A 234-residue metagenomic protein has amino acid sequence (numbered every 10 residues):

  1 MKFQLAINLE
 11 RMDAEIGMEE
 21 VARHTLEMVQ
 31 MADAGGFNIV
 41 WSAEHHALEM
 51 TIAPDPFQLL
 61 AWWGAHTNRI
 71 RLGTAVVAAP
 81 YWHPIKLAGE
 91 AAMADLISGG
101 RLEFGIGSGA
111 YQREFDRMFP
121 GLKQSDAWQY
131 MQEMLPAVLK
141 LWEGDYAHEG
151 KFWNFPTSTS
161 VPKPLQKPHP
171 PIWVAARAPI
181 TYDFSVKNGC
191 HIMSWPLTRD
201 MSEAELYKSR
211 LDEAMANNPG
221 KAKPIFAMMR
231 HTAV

Functional and structural regions predicted by a protein language model:
M1-L72, K167-P170: N-terminal beta1-alpha1-beta2 module of alpha/beta enzyme domains
K2-M18, Y81-H148, I192-S194, T198-D200: Flexible, glycine-rich active-site loops centered on histidine and acidic residues that chelate a metal or position
F3-I7, V40-S42, L72-A75, L102-I106 (+3 more regions): Hydrophobic faces of well-ordered beta-strands that scaffold small-molecule active sites in alpha/beta enzyme cores
L9, M118, Q124-V161, M201-V234: An alpha-helical appendage that flanks or caps ligand/catalytic pockets
T25-Q30, F57-A61, A88-A92, M131-L139 (+2 more regions): Generic structural signal for well-ordered alpha-helices, preferentially at hydrophobic/aromatic core positions
D33-A34, L60-R69, A91, D95-L102 (+2 more regions): Acidic (Asp/Glu)-rich catalytic clusters
L48-T51, A79-Y81, M201: Short, small-residue-enriched loops and turns at beta-alpha junctions that line or gate enzyme active sites
S108-A110, A176-A178, P196-M201, R230-V234: Glycine-rich beta-alpha junction loops
